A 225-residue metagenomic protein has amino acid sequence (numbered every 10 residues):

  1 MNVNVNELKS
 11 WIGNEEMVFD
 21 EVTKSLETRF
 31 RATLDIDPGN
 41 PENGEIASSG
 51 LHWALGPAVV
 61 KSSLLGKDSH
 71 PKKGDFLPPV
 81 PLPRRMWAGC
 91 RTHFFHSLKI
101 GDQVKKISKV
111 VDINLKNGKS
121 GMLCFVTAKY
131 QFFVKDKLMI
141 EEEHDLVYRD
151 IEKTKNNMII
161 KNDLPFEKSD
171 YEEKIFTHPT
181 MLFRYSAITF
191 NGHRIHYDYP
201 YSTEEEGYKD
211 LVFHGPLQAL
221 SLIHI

Functional and structural regions predicted by a protein language model:
M1-Q103: Hydrophobic, proline/glycine-rich low-complexity stretches
N2-E15, W87-T177: HotDog/MaoC-like acyl-thioester-processing domains
N2-I46, I159-Q218: A contiguous, surface-exposed recognition patch within enzymatic or periplasmic domains that forms
R29, D37, S62, G101 (+4 more regions): A broad, structure-centric signal for solvent-exposed, well-ordered loop/edge residues that line or flank functional
G50-G56, M86-W87, T92, V147 (+4 more regions): Long, contiguous hydrophobic alpha-helical segments, chiefly transmembrane helices and signal peptides
L64-G74, T92, H144-R149, H178-T189 (+1 more regions): Phosphate-binding glycine-rich loops and adjacent basic patches that engage nucleotide phosphates, nucleic-acid
D68-P79, Y208-P216, S221: Terminal targeting signals and extreme-terminal segments of soluble enzymes
I223-I225: Conserved small/polar residues in nucleotide/adenosyl-binding loops
